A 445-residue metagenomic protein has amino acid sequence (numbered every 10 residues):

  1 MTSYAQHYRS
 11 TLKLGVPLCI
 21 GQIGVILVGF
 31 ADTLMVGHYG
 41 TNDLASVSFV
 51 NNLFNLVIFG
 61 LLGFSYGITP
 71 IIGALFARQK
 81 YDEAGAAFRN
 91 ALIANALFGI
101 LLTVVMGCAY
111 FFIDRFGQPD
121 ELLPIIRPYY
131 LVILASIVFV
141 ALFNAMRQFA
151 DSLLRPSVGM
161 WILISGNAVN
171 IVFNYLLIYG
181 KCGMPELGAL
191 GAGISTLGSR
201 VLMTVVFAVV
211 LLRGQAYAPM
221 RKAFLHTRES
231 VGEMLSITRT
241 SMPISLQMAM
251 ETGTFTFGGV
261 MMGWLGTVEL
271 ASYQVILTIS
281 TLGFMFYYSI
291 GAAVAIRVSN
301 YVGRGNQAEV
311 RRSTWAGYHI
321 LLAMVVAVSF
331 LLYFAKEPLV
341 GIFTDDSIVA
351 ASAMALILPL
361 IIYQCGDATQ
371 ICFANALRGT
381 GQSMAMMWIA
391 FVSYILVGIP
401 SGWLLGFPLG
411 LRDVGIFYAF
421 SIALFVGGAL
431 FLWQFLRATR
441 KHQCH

Functional and structural regions predicted by a protein language model:
M1-L18, I72-V138, M184-M242, V298-Y363 (+1 more regions): Short alpha-helical transmembrane segments in multi-pass integral membrane proteins
Y8-S10, L14-P17, Q22, I26 (+18 more regions): Hydrophobic alpha-helical transmembrane segments of integral membrane proteins, especially multi-pass transporters
K13-D32, V132, G166, S199-M203 (+4 more regions): Transmembrane helical elements of multi-pass membrane transporters/channels
L18, Q22, T33-L34, P70 (+15 more regions): Transmembrane alpha-helix boundary and packing residues in multipass membrane permease domains and related
V25, G29-D32, V36, I58-S65 (+16 more regions): Alpha-helical transmembrane segments and their lipid-water interface positions in multi-pass membrane proteins
L27-A45, I113-D120, L176-L187, A249-L282 (+3 more regions): Helix-terminus/linker motif at the lipid-water interface of multi-pass membrane proteins
L44-G107, V140-V158, G259, S272-K336 (+1 more regions): Small-residue-rich hydrophobic transmembrane alpha-helices
S65, I133-S152, G159-N167, A192-A208 (+5 more regions): Short runs within selected transmembrane alpha-helices of multi-pass transporters and secretion channels
